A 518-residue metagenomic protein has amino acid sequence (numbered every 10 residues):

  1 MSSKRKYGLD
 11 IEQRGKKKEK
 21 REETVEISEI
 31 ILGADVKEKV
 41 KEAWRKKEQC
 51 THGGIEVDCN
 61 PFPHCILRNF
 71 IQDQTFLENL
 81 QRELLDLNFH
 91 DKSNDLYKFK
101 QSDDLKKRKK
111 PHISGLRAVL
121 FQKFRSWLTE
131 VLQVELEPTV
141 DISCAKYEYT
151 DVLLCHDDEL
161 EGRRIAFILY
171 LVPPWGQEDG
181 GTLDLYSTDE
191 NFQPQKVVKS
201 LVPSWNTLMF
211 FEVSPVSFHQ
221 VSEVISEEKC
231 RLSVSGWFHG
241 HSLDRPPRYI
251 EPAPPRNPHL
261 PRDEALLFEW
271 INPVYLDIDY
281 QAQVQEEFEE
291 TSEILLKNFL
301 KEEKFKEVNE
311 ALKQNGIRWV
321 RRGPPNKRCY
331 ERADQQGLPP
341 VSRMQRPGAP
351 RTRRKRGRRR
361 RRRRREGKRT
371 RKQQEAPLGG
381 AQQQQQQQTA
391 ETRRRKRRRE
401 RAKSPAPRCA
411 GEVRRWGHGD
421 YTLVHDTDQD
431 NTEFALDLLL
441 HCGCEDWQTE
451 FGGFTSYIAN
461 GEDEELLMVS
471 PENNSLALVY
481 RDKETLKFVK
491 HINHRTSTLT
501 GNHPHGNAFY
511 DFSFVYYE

Functional and structural regions predicted by a protein language model:
S2-E518: Fe(II)/2-oxoglutarate oxygenase catalytic core
